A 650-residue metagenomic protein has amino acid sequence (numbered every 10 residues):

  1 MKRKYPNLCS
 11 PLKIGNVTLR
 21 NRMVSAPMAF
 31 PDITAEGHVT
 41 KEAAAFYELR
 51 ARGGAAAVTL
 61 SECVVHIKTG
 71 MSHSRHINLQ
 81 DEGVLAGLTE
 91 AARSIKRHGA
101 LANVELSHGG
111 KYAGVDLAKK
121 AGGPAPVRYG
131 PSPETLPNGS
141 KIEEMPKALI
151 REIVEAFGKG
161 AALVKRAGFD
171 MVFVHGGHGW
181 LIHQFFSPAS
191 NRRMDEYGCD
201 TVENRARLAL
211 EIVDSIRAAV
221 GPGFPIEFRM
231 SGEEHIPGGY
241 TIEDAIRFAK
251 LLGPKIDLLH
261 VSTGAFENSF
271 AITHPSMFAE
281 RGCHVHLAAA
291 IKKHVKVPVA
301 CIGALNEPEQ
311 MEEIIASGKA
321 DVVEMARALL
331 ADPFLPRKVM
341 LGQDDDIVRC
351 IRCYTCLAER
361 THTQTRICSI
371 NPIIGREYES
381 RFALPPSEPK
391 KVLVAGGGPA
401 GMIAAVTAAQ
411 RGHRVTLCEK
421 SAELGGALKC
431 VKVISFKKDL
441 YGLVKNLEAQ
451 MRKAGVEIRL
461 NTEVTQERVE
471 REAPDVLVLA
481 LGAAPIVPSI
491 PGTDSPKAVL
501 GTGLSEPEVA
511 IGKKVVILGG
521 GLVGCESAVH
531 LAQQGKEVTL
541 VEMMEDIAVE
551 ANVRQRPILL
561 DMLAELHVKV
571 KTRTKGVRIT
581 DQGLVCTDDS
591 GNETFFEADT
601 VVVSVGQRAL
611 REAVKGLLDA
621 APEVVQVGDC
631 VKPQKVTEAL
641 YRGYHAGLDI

Functional and structural regions predicted by a protein language model:
M1-A395, P399, I403-V415, I511: Flavin-dependent oxidoreductase catalytic cores
P188, A422-G442, A548-L559: Conserved N-terminal glycine-rich FAD pyrophosphate-binding loop of Rossmann-like flavoproteins
L305, G398-A400, E423, P485 (+3 more regions): Residue-level detector of alpha-helix initiation sites
D332, R337-K338, S527-V541, A639-I650: Internal hydrophobic alpha-helix adjacent to the cofactor/substrate pocket in enzyme cavities
G397-Q410, G512-K536: Rossmann-like NAD(P)H-binding beta-loop-alpha module
H413-A427, K536-I547: Glycine-rich FAD pyrophosphate-binding loop
Y441-V487, T493-K513, Q533-G616: A Rossmann-like FAD-binding core segment of flavoenzymes
S527, D546-R556, V627-I650: A conserved FAD-binding loop/helix module that cradles the flavin
